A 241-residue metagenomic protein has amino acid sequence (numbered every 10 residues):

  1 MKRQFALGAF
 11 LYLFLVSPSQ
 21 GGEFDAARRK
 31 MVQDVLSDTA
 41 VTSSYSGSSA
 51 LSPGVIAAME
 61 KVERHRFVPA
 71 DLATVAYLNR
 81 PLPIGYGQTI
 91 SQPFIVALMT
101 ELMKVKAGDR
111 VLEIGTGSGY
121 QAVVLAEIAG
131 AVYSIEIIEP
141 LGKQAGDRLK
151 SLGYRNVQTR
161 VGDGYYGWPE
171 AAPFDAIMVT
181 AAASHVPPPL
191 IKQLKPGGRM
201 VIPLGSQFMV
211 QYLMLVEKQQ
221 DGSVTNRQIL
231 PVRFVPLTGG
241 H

Functional and structural regions predicted by a protein language model:
M1-L7: Bacterial N-terminal signal peptides that target proteins for export
G8-V16: Bacterial N-terminal signal peptides
F10, Q88, Y166: Generic anion/oxyanion-binding catalytic loop in active/binding sites
L15-S17, S91, S118, S134: Short linear Ser/Thr-Pro motifs
Q20-L112, I128, K143, S151 (+3 more regions): Class I SAM-dependent transferase core
L102-S223: Conserved nucleotide-cofactor-binding alpha/beta core module
